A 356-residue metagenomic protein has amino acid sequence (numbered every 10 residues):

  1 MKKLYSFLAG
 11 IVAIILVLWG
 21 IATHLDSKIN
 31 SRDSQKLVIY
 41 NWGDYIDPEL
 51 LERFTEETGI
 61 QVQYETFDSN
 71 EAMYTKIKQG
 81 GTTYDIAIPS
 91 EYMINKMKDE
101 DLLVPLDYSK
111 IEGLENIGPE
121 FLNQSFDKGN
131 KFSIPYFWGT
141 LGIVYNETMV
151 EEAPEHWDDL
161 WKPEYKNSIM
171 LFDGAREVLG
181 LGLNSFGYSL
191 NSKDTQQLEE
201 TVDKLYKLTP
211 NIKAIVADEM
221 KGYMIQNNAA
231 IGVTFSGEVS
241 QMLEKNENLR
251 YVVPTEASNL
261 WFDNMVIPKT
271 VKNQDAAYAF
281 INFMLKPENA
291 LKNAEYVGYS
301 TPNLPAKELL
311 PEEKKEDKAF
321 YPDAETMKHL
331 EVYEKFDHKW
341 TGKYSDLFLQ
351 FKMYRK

Functional and structural regions predicted by a protein language model:
M1-I14, I21-T23: N-terminal Sec-pathway targeting helices
F7, W19-K96: Early extracytoplasmic/lumenal segment of secretory-pathway proteins
T83, I88-N228: Extracytoplasmic ligand-binding site segments that recognize negatively charged/polar headgroups
M93-K96, I225-Q226, I231-N248: A ligand-binding cleft/hinge motif common to bilobed small-molecule-binding domains
K98-P105, D127-K131, Q241-V253, K315-K318: Ligand-binding "clamshell"
L198-K207, K245-K269: Periplasmic-binding protein-like
P268-K328: Mature extracytoplasmic/periplasmic domains
A324-K356: Conserved C-terminal helix/tail region of periplasmic/extracytoplasmic solute-binding proteins
